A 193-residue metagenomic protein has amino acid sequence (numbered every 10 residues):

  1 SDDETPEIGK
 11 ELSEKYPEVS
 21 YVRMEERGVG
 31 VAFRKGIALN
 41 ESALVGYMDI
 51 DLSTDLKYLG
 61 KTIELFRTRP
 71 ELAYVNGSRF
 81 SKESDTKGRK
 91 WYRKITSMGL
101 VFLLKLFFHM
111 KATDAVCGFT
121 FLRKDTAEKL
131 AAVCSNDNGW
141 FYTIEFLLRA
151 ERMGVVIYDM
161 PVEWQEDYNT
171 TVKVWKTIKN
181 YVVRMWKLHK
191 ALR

Functional and structural regions predicted by a protein language model:
S1-D2, V22-E25: Short beta-strand/loop segment that forms part of the nucleotide-sugar
S1-E7, L52: A conserved acidic beta->alpha catalytic loop
I8, V183-R193: Terminal low-complexity segments of carbohydrate-biosynthetic enzymes
E18-S20, K111, V156-Y158: Conserved beta-strand segments of alpha/beta enzyme cores
M24-L39, L44, K57-N138, D167-W175 (+1 more regions): Acceptor/aglycone-binding surface of glycosyltransferases and processive sugar-polymer synthases
G36, D51, R123, A150 (+1 more regions): Residue-level signature of catalytic and energy-coupling elements of molecular machines, predominantly ATP/GTP-dependent
N136-N138, L147-E163: Catalytic donor-sugar/metal-binding loop of nucleotide-sugar-dependent glycosyltransferases
